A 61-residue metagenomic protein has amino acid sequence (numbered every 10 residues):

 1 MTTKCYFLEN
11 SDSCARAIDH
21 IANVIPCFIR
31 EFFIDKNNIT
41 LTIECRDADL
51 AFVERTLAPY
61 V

Functional and structural regions predicted by a protein language model:
M1-E9, D35-L41: Short glycine-rich, basic-tinged beta-strand/loop micro-motifs
M1-T2, P59-V61: Short intrinsically disordered terminal tails
T3-R16, R46-D47: Short, surface-exposed ligand-recognition loops at beta-strand->loop->(often short) alpha-helix junctions that present
N10-S11, E44, V53, Y60: Low-complexity, intrinsically disordered/propeptide-like segments
S13-C14, C27, I39-T40, L57-P59: Residue-level detector of solvent-exposed, low-hydrophobicity positions
A17-A22, F52-Y60: Short amphipathic alpha-helices in soluble, non-transmembrane regions that often serve as interface/regulatory elements
D19-L50: Acidic, low-complexity, intrinsically disordered interaction modules
